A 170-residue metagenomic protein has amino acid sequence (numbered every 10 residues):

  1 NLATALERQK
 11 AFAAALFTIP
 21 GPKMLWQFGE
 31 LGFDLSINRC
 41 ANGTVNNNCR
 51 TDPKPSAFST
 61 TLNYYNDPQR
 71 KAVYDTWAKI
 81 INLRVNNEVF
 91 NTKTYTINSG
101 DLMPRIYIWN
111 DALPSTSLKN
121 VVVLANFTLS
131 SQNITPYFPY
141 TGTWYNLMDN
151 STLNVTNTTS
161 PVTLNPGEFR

Functional and structural regions predicted by a protein language model:
N1, I19-P68: Aromatic/acidic polysaccharide-binding cleft in carbohydrate-active enzymes
N1-P20, V89-M103, L113-S115: Alpha-amylase-like alpha-glycosidases and glucanotransferases acting on alpha-linked glucans and related
L16, F28-E30, I80, W144 (+1 more regions): Conserved, mostly hydrophobic/aromatic
N42, N126, N133, N150 (+1 more regions): N-linked glycosylation sites
P53-S99, E168: Aromatic- and carboxylate-lined catalytic core of secreted/periplasmic carbohydrate-active enzymes
N98-F138: Carbohydrate-binding surface patches
S131-T152: Beta-strand-rich binding/interaction modules
T156-R170: C-terminal beta-strand-rich structural cap/linker in extracellular carbohydrate-active enzymes
